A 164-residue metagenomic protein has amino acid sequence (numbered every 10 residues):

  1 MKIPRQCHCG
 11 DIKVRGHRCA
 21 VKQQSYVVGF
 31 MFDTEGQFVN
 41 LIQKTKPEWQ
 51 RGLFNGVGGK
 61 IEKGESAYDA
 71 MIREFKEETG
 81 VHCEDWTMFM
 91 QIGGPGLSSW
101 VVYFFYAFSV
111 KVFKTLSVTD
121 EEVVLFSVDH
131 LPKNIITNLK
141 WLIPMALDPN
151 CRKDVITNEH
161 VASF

Functional and structural regions predicted by a protein language model:
K2-G29: Acidic, metal-coordinating catalytic segment for phosphate/diphosphate chemistry, firing primarily on the Nudix
Q24, R51, G56, C83 (+1 more regions): Short connector loops at helix/strand junctions that flank enzyme active sites, especially segments positioning acidic
V28, F38, E122: Conserved beta-strand and immediately adjacent loop positions that scaffold enzyme active sites
F38-E77, D154-F164: Conserved Nudix-box catalytic region and its N-terminal flanking loop in Nudix hydrolases and closely related
I61-E84, G93-A146: Unchanged
F89-M90: Catalytic phosphate/metal-binding cores of nucleic-acid and nucleotide-processing enzymes, i.e., regions that mediate
